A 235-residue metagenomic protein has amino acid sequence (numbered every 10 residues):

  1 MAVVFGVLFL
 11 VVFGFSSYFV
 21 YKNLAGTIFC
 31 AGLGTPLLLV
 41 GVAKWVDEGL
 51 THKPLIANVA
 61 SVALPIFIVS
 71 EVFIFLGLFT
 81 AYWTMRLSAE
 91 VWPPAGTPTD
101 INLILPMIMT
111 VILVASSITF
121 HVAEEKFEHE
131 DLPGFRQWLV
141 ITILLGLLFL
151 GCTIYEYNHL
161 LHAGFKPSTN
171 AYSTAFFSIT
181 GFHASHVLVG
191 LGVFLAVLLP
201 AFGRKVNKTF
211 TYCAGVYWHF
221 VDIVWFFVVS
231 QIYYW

Functional and structural regions predicted by a protein language model:
M1-W235: ...captures the hydrophobic TM-helix bundle architecture rather than a specific catalytic motif, and can also fire on
